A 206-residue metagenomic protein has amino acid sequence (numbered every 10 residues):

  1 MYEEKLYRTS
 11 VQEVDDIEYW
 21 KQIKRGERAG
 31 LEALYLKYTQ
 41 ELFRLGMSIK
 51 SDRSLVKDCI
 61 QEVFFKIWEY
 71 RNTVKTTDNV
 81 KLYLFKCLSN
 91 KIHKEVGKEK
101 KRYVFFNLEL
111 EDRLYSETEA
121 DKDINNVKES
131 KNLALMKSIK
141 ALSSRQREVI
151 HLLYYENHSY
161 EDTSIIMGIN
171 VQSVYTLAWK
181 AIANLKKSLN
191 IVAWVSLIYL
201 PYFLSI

Functional and structural regions predicted by a protein language model:
M1-Q40, L204-I206: N-terminal module of bacterial RNA polymerase sigma factors
Y2-R8, I182-I206: C-terminal edge and immediately downstream basic/flexible tail or linker adjoining helix-turn-helix-like DNA-binding
Q12-E13, R102-K128, L135: Internal acidic/polar
K24-E32, F43-E62, V171, V192-L200: Short, charged helix-capping/linker segments at alpha-helix termini
K37-Q40, S48-I49, H151-S159: Short helix-capping/turn signature of helix-turn-helix
R44, D58-F65, D78-N90, T176: Structural recognition of an alpha-helix C-terminal capping motif at a helix-to-coil junction
N72-T76, K86-F106: Arg/Lys-rich amphipathic alpha helix in sigma70-family domain 2
S89, Q146, Y155, E161-I191: DNA-recognition helix of helix-turn-helix
